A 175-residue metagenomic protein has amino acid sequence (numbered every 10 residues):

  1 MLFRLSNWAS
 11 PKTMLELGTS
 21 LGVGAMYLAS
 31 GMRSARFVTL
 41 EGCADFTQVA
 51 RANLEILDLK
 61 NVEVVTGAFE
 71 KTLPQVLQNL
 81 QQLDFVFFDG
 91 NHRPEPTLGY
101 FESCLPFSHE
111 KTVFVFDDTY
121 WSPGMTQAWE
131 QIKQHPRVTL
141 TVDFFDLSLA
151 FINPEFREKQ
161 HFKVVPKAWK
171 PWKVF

Functional and structural regions predicted by a protein language model:
M1-A9: Conserved Class I S-adenosyl-L-methionine-dependent methyltransferase catalytic core
S10-S20: Conserved class I S-adenosyl-L-methionine
P11, Q82-L83, V138: Local beta-strand N-terminus motif with an aromatic residue
A25-Y27, F101: Conserved SAM-dependent methyltransferase scaffold
G31-M32, L80, S108: A generic alpha-to-beta junction signature in SAM-dependent methyltransferases
R36-E41: Conserved SAM-binding motif I beta-strand of class I
C43-Q81, F85, R93-E95: S-adenosyl-L-methionine
E95-F175: C-terminal substrate-binding/active-site "lid" region of AdoMet-derived donor-dependent transferases
